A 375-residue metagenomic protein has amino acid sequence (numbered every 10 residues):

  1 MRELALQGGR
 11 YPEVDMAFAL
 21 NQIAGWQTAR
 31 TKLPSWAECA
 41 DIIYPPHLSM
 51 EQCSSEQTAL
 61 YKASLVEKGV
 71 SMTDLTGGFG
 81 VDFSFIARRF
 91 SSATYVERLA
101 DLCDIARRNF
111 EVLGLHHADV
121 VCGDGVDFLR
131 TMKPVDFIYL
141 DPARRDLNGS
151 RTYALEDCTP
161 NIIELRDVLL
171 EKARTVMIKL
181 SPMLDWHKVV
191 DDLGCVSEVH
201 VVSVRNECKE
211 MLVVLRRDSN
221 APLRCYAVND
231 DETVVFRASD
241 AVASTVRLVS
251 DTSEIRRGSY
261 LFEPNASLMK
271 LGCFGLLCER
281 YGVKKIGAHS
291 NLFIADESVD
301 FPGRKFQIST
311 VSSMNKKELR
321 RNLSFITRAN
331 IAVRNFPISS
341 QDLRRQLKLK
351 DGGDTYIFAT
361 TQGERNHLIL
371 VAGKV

Functional and structural regions predicted by a protein language model:
M1-V375: SAM-dependent transferase fold signal centered on methyltransferase-like domains, encompassing both Class I
